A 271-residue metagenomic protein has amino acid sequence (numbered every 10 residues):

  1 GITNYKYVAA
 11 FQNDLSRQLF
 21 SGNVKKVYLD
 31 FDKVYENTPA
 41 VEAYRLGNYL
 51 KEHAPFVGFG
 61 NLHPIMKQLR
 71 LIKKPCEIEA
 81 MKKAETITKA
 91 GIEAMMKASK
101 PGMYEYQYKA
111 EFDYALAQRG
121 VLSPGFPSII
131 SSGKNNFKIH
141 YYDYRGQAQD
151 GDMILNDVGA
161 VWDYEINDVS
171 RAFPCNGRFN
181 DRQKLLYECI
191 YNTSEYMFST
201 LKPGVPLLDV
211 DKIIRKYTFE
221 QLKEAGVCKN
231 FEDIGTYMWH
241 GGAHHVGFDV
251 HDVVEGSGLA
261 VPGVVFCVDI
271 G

Functional and structural regions predicted by a protein language model:
G1-G271: Active-site neighborhoods and metal-handling regions in enzymes and metal-associated proteins
